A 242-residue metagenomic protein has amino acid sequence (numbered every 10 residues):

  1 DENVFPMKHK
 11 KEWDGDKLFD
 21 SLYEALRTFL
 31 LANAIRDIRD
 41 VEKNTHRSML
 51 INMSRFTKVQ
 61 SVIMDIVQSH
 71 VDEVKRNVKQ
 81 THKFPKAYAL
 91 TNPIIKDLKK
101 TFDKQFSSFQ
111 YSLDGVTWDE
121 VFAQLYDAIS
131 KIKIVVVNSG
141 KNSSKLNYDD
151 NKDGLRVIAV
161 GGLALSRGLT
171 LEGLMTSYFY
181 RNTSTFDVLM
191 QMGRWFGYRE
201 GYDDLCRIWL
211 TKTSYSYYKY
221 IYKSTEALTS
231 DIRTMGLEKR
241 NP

Functional and structural regions predicted by a protein language model:
D1, L155, T170-P242: Catalytic or ion-translocation cores adjacent to nucleophile or general acid/base/metal-coordination motifs in diverse
D1-I66: Conserved interdomain linker/interface between the two RecA-like ATPase lobes of SF2 helicase motors
A25, K43-H46, A128-K131, N151-R156 (+3 more regions): Short, well-ordered loop/turn elements at secondary-structure boundaries
A25-A32, R36, I66-N77, T101 (+8 more regions): Generic, well-ordered alpha-helical scaffold segments in large soluble proteins
I38, N147-Y148, A164-S166, W195-F196: Catalytic micro-motifs at enzyme active sites that drive phosphoryl/nucleotidyl and oxygen chemistry
E42-I158: Conserved C-terminal RecA-like helicase domain
N52-S54, V137-N138, V157-L163, F179-N182 (+1 more regions): Short His-Asn-centered micro-motif
T57-Q60, K141-L146, S166-R167, S184-V188 (+1 more regions): Flexible loop/turn segments at secondary-structure boundaries
